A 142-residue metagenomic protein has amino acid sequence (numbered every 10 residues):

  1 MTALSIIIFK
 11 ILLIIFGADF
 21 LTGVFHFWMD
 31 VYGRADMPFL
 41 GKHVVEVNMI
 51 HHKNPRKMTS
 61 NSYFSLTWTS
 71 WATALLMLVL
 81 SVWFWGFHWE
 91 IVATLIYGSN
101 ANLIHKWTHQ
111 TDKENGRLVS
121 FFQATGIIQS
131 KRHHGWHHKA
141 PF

Functional and structural regions predicted by a protein language model:
M1-F142: Hydrophobic transmembrane helical bundles of multi-pass organellar membrane proteins
